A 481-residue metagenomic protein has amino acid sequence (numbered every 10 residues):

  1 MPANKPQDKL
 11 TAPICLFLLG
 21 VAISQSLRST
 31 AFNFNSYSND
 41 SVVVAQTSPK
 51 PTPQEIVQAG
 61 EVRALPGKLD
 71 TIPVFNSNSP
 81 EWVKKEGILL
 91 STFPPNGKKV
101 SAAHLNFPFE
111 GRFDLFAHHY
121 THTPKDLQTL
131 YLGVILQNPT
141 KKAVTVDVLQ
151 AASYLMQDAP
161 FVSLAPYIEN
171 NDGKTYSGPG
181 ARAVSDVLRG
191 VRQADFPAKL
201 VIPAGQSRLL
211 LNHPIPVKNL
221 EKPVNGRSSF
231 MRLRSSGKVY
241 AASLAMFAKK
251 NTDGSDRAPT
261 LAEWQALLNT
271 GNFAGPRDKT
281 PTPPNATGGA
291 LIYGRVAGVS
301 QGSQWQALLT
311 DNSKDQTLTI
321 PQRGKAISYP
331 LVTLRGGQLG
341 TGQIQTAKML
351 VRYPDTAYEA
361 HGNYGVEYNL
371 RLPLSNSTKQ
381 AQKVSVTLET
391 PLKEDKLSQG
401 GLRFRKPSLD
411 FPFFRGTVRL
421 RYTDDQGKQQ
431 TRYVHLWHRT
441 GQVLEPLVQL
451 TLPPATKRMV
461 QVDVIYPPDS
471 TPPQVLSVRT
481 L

Functional and structural regions predicted by a protein language model:
P2-S29: Sec-dependent N-terminal signal peptides
Q25-A45: Signal peptide processing junction and immediate N-terminal pro/mature segment of secreted/exported proteins
Y37-D40, P49-V57: C-terminal segment of N-terminal export signals and the immediately downstream linker at the start of the mature
V44-P51, T92-V148, Y154, F161-V162 (+4 more regions): Long compositionally biased, domain-poor regions of proteins
T52-E110: N-terminal, Lys/Arg-enriched amphipathic/low-complexity engagement segments that precede the first folded domain
K68, E81, G133, Q157-A159 (+8 more regions): Large eukaryotic, non-enzymatic subunits of multiprotein complexes that serve as scaffolds/tethers, characterized by
L155, L164-K222: Intrinsically disordered, low-complexity linker/loop segments enriched in Gly/Pro and charged/polar residues
D256-S303: Acidic, serine/threonine- and proline-rich intrinsically disordered appendage/tail regions
